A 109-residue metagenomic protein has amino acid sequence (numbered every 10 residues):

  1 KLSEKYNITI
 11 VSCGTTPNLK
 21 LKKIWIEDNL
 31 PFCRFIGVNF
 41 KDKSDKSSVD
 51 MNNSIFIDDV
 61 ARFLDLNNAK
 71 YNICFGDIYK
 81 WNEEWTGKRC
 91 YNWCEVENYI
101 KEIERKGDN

Functional and structural regions predicted by a protein language model:
K1-I26: Substrate-recognition element of Asp-dependent hydrolases with the DxDx(T/V) motif
Y6, C33, S54, K70-Y71: A structural micro-motif
C13-T15, D28-F32, W85: Glycine-rich phosphate-binding "P-loop"
G14-T16, F40-D42, I78-Y79: Short beta-alpha junction loops
E27-V38, C90, E97: Structural recognition of alpha->loop->beta junctions
G37-N67: Conserved Lys-Pro-Asp/Glu-containing loop-to-beta segment of HAD-superfamily phosphomonoesterases, centered on
K46-D50, V96-G107: Short amphipathic alpha-helix with an adjacent loop that forms part of the alpha/beta core around
I55-E95: Acidic, Mg2+-coordinating phosphoryl-transfer loop and its flanking beta/alpha structural elements, shared across
